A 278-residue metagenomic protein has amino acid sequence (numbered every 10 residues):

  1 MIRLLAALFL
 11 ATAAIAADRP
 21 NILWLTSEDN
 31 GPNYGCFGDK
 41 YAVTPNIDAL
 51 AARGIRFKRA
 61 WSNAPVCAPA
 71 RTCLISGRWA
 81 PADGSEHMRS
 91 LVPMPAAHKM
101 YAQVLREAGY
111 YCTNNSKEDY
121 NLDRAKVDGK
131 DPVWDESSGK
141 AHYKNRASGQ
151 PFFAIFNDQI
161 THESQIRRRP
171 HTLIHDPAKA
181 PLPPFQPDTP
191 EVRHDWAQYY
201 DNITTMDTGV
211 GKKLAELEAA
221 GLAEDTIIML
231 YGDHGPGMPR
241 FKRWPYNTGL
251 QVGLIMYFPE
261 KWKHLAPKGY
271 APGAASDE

Functional and structural regions predicted by a protein language model:
M1-A7: Sec-dependent signal peptide recognition, specifically the positively charged N-region followed immediately by
F9, A14-E278: Formylglycine-dependent sulfatase
